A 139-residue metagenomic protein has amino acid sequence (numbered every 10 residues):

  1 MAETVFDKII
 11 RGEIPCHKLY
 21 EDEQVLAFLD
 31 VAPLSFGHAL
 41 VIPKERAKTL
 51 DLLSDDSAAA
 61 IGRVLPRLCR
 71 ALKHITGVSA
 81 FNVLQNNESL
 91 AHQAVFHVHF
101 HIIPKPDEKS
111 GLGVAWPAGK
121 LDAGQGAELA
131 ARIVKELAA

Functional and structural regions predicted by a protein language model:
M1-A139: HIT superfamily nucleotide-processing domains
